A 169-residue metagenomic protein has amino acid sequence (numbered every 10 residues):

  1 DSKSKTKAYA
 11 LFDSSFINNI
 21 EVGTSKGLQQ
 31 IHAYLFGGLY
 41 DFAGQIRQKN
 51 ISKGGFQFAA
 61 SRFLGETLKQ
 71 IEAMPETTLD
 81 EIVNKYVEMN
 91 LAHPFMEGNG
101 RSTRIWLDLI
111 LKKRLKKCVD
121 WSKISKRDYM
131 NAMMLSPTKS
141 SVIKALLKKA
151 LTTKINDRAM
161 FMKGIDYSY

Functional and structural regions predicted by a protein language model:
D1-Y169: FIC/Doc superfamily catalytic core
